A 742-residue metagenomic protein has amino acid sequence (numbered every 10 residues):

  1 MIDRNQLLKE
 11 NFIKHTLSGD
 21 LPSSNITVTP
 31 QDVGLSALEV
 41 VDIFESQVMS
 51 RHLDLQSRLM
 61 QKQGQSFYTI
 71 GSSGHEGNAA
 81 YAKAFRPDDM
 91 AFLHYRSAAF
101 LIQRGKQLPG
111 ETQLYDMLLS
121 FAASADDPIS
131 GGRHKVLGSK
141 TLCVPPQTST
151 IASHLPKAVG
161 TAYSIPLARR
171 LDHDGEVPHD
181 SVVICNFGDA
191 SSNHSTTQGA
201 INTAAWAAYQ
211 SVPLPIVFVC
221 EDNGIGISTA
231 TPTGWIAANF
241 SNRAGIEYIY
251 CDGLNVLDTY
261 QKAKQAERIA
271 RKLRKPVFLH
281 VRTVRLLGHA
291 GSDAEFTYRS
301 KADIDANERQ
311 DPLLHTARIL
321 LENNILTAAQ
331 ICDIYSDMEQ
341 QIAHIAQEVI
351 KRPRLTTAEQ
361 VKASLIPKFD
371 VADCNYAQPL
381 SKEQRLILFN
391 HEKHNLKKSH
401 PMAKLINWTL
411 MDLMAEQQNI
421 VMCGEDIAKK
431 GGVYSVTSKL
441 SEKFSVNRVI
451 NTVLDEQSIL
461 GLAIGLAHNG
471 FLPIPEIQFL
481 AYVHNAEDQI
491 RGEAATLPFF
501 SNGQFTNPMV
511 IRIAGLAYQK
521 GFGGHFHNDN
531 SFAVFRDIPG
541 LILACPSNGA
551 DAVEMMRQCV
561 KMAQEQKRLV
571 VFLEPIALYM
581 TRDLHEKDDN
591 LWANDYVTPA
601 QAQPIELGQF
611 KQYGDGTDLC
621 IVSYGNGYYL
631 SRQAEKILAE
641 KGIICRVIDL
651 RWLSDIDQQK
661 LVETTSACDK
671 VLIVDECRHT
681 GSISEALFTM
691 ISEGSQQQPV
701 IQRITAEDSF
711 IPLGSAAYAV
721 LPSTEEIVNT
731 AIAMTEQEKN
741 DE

Functional and structural regions predicted by a protein language model:
M1-N78, A84-F85, L287-F444, L454 (+2 more regions): Conserved acidic/glycine
H52-L55, L59-I216, G226-G245, H525 (+1 more regions): Cofactor-binding active-site loop characterized by glycine-rich and histidine/acidic residues
L59-G64, R133-T148, H179-N186, A244-Y248 (+7 more regions): Glycine/charged-rich beta-loop-alpha catalytic/anionic-binding loops adjacent to active sites
G71, A91-H94, I129-G131, V159 (+11 more regions): General beta-strand structural signal in soluble alpha/beta enzymes
E76-A79, C143-V217, G253-I269, A428-F505: Thiamine diphosphate
S211-L355, S438-L440, E456, F505-N507 (+3 more regions): Thiamine diphosphate
K520-Q566: Internal gly/pro-rich beta-alpha loop/helix module that stabilizes soluble enzyme cofactors or their anionic handles
